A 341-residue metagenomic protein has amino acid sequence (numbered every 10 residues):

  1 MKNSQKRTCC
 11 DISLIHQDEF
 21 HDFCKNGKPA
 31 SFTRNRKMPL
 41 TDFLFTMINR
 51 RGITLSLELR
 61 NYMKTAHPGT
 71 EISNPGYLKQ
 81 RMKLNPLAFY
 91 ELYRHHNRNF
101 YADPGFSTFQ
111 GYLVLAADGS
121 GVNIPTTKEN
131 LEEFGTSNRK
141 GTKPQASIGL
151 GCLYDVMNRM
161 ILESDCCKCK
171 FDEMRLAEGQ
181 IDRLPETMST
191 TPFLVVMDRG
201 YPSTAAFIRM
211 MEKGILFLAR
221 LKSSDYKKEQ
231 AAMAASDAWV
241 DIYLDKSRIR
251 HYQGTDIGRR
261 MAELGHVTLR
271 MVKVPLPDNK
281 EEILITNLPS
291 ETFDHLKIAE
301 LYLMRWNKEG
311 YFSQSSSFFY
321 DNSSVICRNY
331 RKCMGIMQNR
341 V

Functional and structural regions predicted by a protein language model:
M1-I53, T70-E71, Y77, R81-L84 (+5 more regions): Single, function-defining residue in the core of a domain
G52-A66: Short, charged amphipathic recognition helices of the HTH superfamily and cognate SANT/SANTA-like modules
H96-P104: A short, well-structured juxtamembrane/interface segment
D103-T108, P275: Short boundary motifs at domain starts and secondary-structure transition points
